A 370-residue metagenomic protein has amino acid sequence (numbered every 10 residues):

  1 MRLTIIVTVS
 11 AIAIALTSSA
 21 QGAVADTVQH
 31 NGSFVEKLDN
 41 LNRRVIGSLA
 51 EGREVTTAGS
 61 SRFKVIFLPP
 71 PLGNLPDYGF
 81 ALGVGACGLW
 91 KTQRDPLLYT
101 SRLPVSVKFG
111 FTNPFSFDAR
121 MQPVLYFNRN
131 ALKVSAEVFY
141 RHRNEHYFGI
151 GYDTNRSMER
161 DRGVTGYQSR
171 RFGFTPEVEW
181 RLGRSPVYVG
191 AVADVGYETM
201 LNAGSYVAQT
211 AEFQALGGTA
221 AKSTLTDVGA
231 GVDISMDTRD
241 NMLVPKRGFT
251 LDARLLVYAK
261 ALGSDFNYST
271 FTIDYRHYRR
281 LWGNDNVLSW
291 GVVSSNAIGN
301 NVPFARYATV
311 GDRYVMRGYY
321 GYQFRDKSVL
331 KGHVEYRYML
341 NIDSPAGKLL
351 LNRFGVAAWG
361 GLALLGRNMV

Functional and structural regions predicted by a protein language model:
M1-T27: Bacterial Sec-dependent N-terminal signal peptides
G22-R129, K133-S135, A215-L216, A221-K246 (+3 more regions): Outer-membrane beta-barrel initiation region
G59-S61, A119-M121, V138, D161-M200 (+6 more regions): Outer-membrane beta-barrel transmembrane strands
P71-G73, V84, V105-F111, M121 (+8 more regions): Transmembrane beta-barrel strands of outer-membrane/channel proteins
L98-Y99, D118-P123, H146-T154, L201-Q209 (+5 more regions): Outer-membrane beta-barrel translocator domains and adjoining extracellular loop/strand segments of Gram-negative
V107-K108, E159-V164, Q214-A221, V257-G263 (+2 more regions): Extracellular loop and loop/strand-boundary signature of outer-membrane beta-barrel proteins
G110-E177, R181, S294-D312, Y319-R325: Outer-membrane beta-barrel translocator/channel fold
G231-S235, R239-F354, G366-N368: C-terminal outer-membrane beta-barrel translocator/porin domains of Gram-negative envelope proteins and their
